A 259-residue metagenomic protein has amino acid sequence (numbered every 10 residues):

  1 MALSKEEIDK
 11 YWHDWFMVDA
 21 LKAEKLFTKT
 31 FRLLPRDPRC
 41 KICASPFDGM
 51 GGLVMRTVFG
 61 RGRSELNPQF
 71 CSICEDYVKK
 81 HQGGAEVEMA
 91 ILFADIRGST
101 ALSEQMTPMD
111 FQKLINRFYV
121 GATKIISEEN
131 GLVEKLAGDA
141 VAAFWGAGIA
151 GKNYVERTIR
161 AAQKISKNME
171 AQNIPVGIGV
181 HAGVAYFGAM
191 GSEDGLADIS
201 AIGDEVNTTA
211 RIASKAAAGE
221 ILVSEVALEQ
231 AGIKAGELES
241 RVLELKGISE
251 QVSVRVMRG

Functional and structural regions predicted by a protein language model:
M1-V87, A235: Regulatory cytosolic signal-relay segments
K29, Y77, G121-I125, K164-A171 (+2 more regions): Amphipathic alpha-helical regulatory segments at dimerization interfaces that relay allosteric signals between sensory
D37, P68, S72, N116 (+2 more regions): Short amphipathic alpha-helical segments
H81-R160: Catalytic NTP-binding/metal-coordinating core of nucleotidyl cyclase/transferase enzymes
A94, A182, V223: A conserved hydrophobic position in a structured secondary element of the catalytic/binding core that shapes
R97, V184-A185, N207, V226: Alpha-helix/helix-capping structural signal
I125-R157, N168-D204, V252-V254: Catalytic core of nucleotidyl cyclases, primarily class III adenylyl/guanylyl cyclases
K215-G259: Cytosolic regulatory/linker segments at or just downstream of nucleotide-handling modules in signal-transduction
